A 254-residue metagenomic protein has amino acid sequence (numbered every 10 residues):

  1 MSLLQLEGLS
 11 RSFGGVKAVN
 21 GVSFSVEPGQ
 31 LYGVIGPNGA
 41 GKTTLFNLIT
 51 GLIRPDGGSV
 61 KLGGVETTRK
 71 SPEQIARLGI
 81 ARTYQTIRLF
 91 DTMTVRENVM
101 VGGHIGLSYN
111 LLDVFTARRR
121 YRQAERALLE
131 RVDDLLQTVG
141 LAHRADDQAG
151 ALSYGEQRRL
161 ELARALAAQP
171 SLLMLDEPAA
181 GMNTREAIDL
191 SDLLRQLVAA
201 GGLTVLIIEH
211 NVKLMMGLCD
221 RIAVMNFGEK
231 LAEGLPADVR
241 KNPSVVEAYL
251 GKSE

Functional and structural regions predicted by a protein language model:
M1-E254: Glycine-rich phosphate-binding loops of nucleotide-dependent enzymes
